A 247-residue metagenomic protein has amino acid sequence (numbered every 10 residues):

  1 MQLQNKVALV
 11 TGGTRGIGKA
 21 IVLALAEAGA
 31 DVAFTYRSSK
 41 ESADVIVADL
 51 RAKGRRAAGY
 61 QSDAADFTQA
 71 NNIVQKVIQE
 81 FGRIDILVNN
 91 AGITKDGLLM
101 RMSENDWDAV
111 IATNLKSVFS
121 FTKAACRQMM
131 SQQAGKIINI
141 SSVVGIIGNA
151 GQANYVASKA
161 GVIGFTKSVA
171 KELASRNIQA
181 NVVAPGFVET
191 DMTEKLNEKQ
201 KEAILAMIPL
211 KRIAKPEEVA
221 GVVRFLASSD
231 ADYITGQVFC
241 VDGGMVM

Functional and structural regions predicted by a protein language model:
V7, T14-G16: Conserved glycine-rich cofactor-binding loop
K40, Q61-I73, E104, E217: The beta1-alpha1 cofactor-binding region of Rossmann-like NAD(H)/NADP(H)-dependent oxidoreductases
L98-L99, D106-I111, T193, I204: Substrate-binding pocket helix/loop in short-chain dehydrogenase/reductase
T122, S158, T166: Active-site helix of classical SDR
R127, K171-S175, D232: Alpha-helical segment proximal to the catalytic Tyr-Lys
S142: Residue(s) in the substrate-gating loop at a strand-loop-helix junction that position the organic substrate next
V182, L205-D230, I234, V241-G243: C-terminal helical subdomain
